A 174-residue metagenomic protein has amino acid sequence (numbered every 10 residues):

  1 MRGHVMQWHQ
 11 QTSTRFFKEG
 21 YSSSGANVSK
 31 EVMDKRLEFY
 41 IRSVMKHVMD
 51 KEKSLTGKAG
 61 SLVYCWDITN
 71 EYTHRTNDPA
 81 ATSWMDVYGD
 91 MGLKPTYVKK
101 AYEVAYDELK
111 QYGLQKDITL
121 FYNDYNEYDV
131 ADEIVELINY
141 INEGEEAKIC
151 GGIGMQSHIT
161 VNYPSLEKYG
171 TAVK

Functional and structural regions predicted by a protein language model:
M1-F121, Y125-E127: Substrate-binding cleft and catalytic face of glycoside hydrolase catalytic domains, especially the flexible beta-alpha
G89-L120, Y128-K174: Glycoside hydrolase catalytic-domain groove-lining segments
